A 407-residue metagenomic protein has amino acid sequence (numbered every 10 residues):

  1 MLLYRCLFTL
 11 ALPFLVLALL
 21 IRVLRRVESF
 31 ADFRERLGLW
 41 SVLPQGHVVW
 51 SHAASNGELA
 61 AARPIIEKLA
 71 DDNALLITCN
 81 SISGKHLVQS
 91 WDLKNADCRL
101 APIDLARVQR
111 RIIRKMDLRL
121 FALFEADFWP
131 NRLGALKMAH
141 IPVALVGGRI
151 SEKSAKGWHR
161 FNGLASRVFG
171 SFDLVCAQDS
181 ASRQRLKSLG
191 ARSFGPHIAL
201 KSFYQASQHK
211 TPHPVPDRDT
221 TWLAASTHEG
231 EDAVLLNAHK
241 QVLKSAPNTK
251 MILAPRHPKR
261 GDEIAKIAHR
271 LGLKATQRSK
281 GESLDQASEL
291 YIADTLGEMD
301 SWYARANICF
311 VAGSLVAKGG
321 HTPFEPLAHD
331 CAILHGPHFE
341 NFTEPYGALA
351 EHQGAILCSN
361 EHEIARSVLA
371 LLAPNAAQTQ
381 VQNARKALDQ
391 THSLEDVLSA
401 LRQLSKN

Functional and structural regions predicted by a protein language model:
M1-F33, R160: A transmembrane-helix-recognition feature enriched in membrane-embedded lipid enzymes and envelope glyco-/phospholipid
V23-R36, S41-H209, L223, T227-E229 (+2 more regions): Active-site and donor-binding regions of nucleotide-sugar-utilizing enzymes
P64, D71-N73, I77-N80, K85 (+1 more regions): Donor-nucleotide binding loops and adjacent catalytic segments primarily of GT-B fold Leloir glycosyltransferases
M116-L120, S288-K318: Acidic donor-binding loop of glycosyltransferase active sites
R132, E231, E298, H321-T322 (+1 more regions): Conserved sugar-transfer catalytic core signal across GT-A, GT-B, and GT-C glycosyltransferases
S188, A304-P374, A387: Catalytic binding pocket for nucleotide-activated donors in carbohydrate/polymer assembly enzymes
A376-Q390: A short, well-ordered alpha-helix in the C-terminal region of glycosyltransferases
Q390-N407: C-terminal alpha-helical cap of glycosyltransferases
